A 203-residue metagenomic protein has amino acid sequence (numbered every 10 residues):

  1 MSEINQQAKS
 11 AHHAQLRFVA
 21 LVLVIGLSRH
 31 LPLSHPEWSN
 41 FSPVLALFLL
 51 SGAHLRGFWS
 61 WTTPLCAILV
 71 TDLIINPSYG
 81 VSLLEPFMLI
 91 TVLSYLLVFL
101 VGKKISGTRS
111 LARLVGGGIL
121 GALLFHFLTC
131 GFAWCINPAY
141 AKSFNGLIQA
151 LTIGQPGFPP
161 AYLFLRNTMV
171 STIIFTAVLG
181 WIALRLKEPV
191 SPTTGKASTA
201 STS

Functional and structural regions predicted by a protein language model:
S2-T62: Hydrophobic transmembrane alpha-helices
L21, S60-T71, L114-A122, L179 (+1 more regions): Central hydrophobic cores of alpha-helical transmembrane segments in multi-pass integral membrane proteins
L23-L31, C66-S78, A122-G131: Aromatic-anchored segments of alpha-helical transmembrane domains
L27-L31, L50-F58, L97-T108, I182-V190: Structural signal for the C-terminal ends of transmembrane alpha-helices and the immediately following loop
H30-P36, P77-P86, K104-T108, Y162: Membrane-interface helix caps and helix-loop-helix hairpins in membrane proteins
W38-V101: Alpha-helical membrane segments and adjacent membrane-interface helices in multi-pass membrane proteins
V81-H126, G180: Short helix-perturbing small/polar motifs within transmembrane alpha-helices
R109-T193: Membrane-embedded alpha-helical hairpins and interfacial helices in multi-pass inner-membrane proteins
